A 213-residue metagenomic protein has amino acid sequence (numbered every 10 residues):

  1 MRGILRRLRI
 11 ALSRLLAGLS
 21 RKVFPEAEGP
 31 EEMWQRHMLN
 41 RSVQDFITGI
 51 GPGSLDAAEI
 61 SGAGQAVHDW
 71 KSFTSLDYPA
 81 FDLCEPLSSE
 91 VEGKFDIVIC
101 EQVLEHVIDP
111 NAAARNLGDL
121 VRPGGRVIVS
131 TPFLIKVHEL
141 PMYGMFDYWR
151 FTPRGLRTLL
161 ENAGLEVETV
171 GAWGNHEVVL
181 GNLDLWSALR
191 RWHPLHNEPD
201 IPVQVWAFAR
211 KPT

Functional and structural regions predicted by a protein language model:
M1-G93, I97, P202-V205: Conserved N-terminal segment of class I S-adenosyl-L-methionine
F24-P25, G29-H37, N111-G118, R126-T213: S-adenosyl-L-methionine-dependent methyltransferase catalytic module, highlighting the catalytic core
I60-S61, E101, V121, V129: Short His-Asn-centered micro-motif
A66-H68, I108, V137: Glycine/Thr-rich phosphate-binding loops of Rossmann-like dinucleotide-binding domains
F73-L76, V91-E92, R115-L120, M145-D147: Glycine-rich, phosphate-binding/catalytic loops in enzymes
I97-V103: A short beta-strand submotif of the Rossmann-like class I SAM-dependent methyltransferase core that lines
V103, V107, M145-F146: A generic secondary-structure micro-motif detector that highlights 1-2 residue hydrophobic/ambivalent hotspots embedded
V107-I108, V121-P123: Helix-to-beta-strand junctions that scaffold the AdoMet/dcAdoMet cofactor pocket in Class I SAM-dependent enzymes
